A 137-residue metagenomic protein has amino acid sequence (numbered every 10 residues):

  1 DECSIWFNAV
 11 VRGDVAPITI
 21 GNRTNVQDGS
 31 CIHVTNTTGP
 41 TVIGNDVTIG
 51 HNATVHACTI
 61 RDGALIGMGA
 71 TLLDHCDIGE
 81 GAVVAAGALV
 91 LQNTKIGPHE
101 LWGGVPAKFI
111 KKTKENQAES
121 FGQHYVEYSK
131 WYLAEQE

Functional and structural regions predicted by a protein language model:
E2-C3, I20: Short Gly/aromatic-enriched secondary-structure transition segments
D14, I20-N22, D28-T35, G39-I43 (+1 more regions): Glycine-rich hexapeptide-repeat left-handed beta-helix
T48: Short proline/glycine- and basic residue-enriched helix-capping loop/turn segments at helix->loop/beta transitions
